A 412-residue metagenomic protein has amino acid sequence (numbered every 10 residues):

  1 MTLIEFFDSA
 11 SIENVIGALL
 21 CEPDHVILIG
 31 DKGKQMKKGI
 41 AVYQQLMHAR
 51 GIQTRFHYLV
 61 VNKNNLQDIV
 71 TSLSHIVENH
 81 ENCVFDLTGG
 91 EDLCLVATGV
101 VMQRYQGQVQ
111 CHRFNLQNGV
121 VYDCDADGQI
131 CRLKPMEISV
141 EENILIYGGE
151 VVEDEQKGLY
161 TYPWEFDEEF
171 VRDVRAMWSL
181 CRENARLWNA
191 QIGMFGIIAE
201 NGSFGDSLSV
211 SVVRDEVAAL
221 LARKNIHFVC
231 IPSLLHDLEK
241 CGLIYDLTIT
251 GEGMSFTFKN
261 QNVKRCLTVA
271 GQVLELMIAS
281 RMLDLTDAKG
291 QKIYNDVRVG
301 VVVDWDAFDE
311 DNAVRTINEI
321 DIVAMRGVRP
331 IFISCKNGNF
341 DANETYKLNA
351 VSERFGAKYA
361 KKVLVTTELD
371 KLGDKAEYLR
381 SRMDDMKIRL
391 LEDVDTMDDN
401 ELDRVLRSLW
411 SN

Functional and structural regions predicted by a protein language model:
M1-E5, P23-I29, E81-F85, V109-C111 (+3 more regions): Hydrophobic beta-strand segments of well-ordered beta-sheets in folded domains
M1-G39: N-terminal beta-strand-loop-alpha-helix module at the start of alpha/beta ligand-binding or catalytic domains
F6, R55-D68, K336-N339, V394-D395: Short beta->alpha junction loops
N14-G17, K37-I40, C94-V100, C124 (+1 more regions): A short acidic (Asp/Glu
H25-D92, A97-M102, G107-Q108: A broadly used, surface-exposed interaction patch
G30-Q35, N115-V120, L364-G373: Short beta-alpha junction loops
C83-V84, R104-D125: Short, acidic/small-residue loops that bind anionic groups at enzyme active sites
L145-N412: Intrinsically disordered, low-complexity Ser/Thr/Pro/Gly-rich regulatory segments
